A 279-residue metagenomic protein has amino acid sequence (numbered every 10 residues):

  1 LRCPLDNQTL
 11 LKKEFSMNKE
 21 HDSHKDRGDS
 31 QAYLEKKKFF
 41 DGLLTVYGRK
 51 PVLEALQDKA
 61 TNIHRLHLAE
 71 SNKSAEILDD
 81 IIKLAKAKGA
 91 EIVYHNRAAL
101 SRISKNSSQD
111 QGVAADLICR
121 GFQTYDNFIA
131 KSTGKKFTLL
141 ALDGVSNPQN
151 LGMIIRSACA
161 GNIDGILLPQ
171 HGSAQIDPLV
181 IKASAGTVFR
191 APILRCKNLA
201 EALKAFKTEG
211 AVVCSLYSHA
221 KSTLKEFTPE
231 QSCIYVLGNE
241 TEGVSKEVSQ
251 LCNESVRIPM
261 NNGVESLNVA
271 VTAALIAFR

Functional and structural regions predicted by a protein language model:
C3-A130: N-terminal positively charged helical leader segments and presequences
T61, L68, E76, S132-S222: RNA substrate-binding interface of SAM-dependent RNA methyltransferases
H64, A160, L179-T187, K246-R279: Structured adenosyl-cofactor binding patch, chiefly the S-adenosyl-L-methionine
I77-L78, S173-L179, E242-L251: Short, glycine/polar-rich helix-capping loops at beta-to-alpha or helix-loop-helix junctions that flank or form
E91-H95, L194, V256: General small-molecule cofactor/ligand-binding pocket signal
D126-S132, A205, K225-P229: Short amphipathic alpha-helix with an adjacent loop that forms part of the alpha/beta core around
Q149-M153, V244, V269: Short glycine/serine/threonine-rich phosphate/pyrophosphate-binding segments that cradle anionic phosphate groups
C214-N268: Active-site/ligand-binding-proximal alpha/beta "capping" segment
